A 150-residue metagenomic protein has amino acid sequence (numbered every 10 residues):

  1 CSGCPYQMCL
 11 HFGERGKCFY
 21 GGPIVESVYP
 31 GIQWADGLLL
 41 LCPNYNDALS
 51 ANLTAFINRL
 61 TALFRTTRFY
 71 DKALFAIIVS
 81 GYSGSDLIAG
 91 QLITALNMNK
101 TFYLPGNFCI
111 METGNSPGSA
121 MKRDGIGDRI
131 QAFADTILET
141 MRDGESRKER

Functional and structural regions predicted by a protein language model:
C1-L63, P105-G106, P117-R150: N-terminal beta1-alpha1-beta2 submodule of the flavodoxin-like/Rossmannoid cofactor-binding fold
F69-M111: Short, glycine-/small-residue-rich phosphate/pyrophosphate-handling segment
A76, N115-G118: Short beta-alpha connecting loops at secondary-structure transitions that line or flank enzyme active sites
